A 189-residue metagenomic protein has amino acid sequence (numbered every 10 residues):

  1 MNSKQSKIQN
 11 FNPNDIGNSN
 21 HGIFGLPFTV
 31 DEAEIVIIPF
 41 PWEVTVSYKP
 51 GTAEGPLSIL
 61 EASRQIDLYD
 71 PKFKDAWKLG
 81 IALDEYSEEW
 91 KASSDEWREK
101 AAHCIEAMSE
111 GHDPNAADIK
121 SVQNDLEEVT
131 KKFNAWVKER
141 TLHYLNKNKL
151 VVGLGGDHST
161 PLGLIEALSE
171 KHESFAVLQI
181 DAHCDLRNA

Functional and structural regions predicted by a protein language model:
N2-A189: Conserved alpha-helical scaffold segments that buttress catalytic/binding sites
